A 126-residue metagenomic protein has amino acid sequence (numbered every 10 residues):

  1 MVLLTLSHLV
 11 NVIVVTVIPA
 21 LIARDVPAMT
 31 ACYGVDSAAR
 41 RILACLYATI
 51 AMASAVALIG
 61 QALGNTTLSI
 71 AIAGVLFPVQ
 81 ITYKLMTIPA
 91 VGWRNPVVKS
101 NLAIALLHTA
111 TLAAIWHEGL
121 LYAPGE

Functional and structural regions predicted by a protein language model:
V2, G34-A38, G64-A71, N95: Juxtamembrane loop-transmembrane helix junctions in multi-pass integral membrane proteins, especially the extracellular
L3-V10, I42-L46, V75-V79, S100-A103: Physicochemical signature of membrane-embedded alpha-helices that form the seven-helix bundle of GPCRs, emphasizing
L6-M29: N-terminal signal-anchor/start-transfer transmembrane helix
T16-P19, V35-L63, V75-T82: Core segments of alpha-helical transmembrane spans in multipass integral membrane proteins
I22-M29, I59-G64, T87-A90, W116-L120: Juxtamembrane "helix-exit" motif on the non-cytosolic side of transmembrane helices
T67, A71-K99: Membrane-helix boundary connector in multi-pass membrane proteins
N95-A113: Alpha-helical membrane-associated segments of multi-pass integral membrane proteins
L112-E126: Juxtamembrane boundary at the C-terminal end of a transmembrane helix
